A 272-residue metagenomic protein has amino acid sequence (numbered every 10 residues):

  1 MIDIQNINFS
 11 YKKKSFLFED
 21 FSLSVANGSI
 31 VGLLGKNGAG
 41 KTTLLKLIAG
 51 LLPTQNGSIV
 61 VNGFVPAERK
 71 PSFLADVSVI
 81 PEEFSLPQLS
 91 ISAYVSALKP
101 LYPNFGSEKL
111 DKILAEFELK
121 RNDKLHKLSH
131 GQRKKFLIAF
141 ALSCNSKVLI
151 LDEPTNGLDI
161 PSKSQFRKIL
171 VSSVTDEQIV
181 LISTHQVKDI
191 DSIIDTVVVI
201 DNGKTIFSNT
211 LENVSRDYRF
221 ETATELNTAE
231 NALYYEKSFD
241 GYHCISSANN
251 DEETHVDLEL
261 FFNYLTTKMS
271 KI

Functional and structural regions predicted by a protein language model:
M1-D20, N27: A short, flexible loop at the N-terminus of ABC-type nucleotide-binding domains that lies
L34-K36: The feature captures the beta-strand-to-loop junction immediately N-terminal to the Walker
A49: Helix-to-loop junction immediately C-terminal to a conserved catalytic motif
G57-E68, S72-F73: Conserved ABC transporter NBD signature motif
V79-F136: ABC-family P-loop ATPase nucleotide-binding domains
L149-E153, L158: Catalytic Walker B motif of ABC-type/P-loop ATPase nucleotide-binding domains
Q165-I245: ABC transporter nucleotide-binding domain
